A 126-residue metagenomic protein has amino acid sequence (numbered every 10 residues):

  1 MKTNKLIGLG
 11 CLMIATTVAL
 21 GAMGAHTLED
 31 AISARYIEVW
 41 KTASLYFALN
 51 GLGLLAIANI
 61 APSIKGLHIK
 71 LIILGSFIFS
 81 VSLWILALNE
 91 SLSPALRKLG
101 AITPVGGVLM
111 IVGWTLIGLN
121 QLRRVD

Functional and structural regions predicted by a protein language model:
M1-D126: Polytopic transmembrane helical bundles with strong interfacial aromatic enrichment
